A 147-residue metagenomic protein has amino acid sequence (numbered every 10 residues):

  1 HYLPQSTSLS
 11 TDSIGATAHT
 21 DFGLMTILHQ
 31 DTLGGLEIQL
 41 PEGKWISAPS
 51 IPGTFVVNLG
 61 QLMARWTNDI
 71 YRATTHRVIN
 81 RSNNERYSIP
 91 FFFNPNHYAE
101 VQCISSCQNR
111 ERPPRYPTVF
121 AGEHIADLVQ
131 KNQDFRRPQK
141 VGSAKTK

Functional and structural regions predicted by a protein language model:
H1-K147: C-terminal flanking tails of non-heme Fe-dependent oxygenases
